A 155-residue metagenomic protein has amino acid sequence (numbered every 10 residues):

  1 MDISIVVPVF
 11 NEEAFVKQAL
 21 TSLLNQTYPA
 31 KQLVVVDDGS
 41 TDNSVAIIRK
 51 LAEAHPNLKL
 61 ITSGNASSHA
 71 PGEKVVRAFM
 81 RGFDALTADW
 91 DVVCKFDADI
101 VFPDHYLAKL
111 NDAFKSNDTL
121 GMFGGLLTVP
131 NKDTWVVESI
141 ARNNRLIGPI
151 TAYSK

Functional and structural regions predicted by a protein language model:
M1-N25: N-proximal low-complexity "stem/linker" segments adjacent to membrane-targeting elements
S4-P8, V34-V35, C94: Short hydrophobic beta-strand elements that form part of the catalytic alpha/beta core underpinning NDP-sugar/donor
L20-S67: Acidic donor-binding segment of Leloir-type glycosyltransferases
A66-R77: A short, glycine-/small-residue-rich helix N-cap motif at loop->alpha-helix starts within glycosyltransferase
V76-V92: Active-site nucleotide-sugar/metal-binding loop of Leloir-type enzymes
D89-V101: Short beta-strand-to-loop acidic/aromatic patch adjacent to the donor-nucleotide binding site
V101-V137: Conserved donor NDP-sugar-binding/catalytic core segment of glycosyltransferases
I147-K155: Conserved nucleotide-sugar donor-binding and metal-coordinating catalytic region shared by glycosyltransferases
